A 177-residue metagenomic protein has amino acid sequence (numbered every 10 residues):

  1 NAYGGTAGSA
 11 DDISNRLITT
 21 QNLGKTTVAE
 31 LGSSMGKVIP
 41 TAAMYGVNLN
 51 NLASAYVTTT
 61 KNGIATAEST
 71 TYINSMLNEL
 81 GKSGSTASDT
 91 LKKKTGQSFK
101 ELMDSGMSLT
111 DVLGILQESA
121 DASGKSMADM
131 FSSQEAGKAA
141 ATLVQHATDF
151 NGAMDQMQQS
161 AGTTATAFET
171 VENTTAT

Functional and structural regions predicted by a protein language model:
N1-T6: Carboxylate/His-rich catalytic cores and anion/metal-binding grooves
A7-G81, S85-S105, T110-T177: Amphipathic/coiled-coil alpha-helical interface segments used for membrane interaction or oligomeric assembly
